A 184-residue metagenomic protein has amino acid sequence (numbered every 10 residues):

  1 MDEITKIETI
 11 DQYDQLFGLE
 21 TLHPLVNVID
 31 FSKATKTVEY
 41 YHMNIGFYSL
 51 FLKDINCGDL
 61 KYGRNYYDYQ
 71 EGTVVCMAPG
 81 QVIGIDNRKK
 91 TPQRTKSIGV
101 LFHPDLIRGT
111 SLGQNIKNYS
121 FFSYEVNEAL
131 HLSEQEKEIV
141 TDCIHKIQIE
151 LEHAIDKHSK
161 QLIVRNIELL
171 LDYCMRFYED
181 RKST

Functional and structural regions predicted by a protein language model:
M1-K61, N65-Y67: Generic protein-terminus/edge-of-domain signal
S49, I139-K146, N166, L170-Y173: Amphipathic, well-ordered alpha-helical segments in soluble domains
D59-K61, M77, I83-P92: Short beta-strand His + acidic residue motifs that chelate non-heme Fe in jelly-roll/DSBH and cupin folds
R64-A78: Short acidic-glycine-tyrosine-enriched beta hairpin
R88-E152: A hydrophobic/aromatic-rich effector-binding and dimerization subdomain of bacterial HTH-type transcriptional regulators
L151, C174-Y178: Hydrophobic recognition helices of helix-based DNA-binding modules
H153-R165: All-alpha amphipathic helical-bundle segments outside canonical DNA-binding/catalytic cores that form hydrophobic
T184: Conserved small/polar residues in nucleotide/adenosyl-binding loops
